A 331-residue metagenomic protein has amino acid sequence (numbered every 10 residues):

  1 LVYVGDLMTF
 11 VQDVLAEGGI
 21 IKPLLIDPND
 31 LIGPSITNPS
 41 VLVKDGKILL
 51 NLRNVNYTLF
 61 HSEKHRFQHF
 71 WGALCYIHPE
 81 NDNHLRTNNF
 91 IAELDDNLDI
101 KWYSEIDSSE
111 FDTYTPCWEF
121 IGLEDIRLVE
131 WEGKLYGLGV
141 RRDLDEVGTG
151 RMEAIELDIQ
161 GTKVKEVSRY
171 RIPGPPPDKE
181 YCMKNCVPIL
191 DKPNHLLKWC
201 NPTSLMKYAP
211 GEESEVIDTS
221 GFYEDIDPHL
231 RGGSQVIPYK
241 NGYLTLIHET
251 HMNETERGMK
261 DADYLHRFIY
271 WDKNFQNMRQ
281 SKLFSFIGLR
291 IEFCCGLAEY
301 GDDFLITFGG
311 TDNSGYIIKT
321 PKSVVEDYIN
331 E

Functional and structural regions predicted by a protein language model:
V2-P34, L42-W118, E130-P228, P238-R290 (+1 more regions): Beta-rich carbohydrate-recognition and catalytic domains
N38-S40, D125-R127, N185-V187, G233-Q235 (+1 more regions): Conserved beta-strand position repeated once per blade in WD40 beta-propeller domains
G288-E299: C-terminal structured domain segments
